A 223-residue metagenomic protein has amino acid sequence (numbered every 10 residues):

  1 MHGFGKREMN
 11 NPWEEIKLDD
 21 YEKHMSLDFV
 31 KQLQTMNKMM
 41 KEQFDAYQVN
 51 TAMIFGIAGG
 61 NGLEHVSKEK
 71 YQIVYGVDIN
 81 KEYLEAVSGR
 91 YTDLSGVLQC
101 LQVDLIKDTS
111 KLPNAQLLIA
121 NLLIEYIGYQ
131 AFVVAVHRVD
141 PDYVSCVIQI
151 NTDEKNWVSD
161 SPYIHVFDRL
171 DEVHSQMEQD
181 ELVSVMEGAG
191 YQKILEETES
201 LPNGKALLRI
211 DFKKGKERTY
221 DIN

Functional and structural regions predicted by a protein language model:
H2-Y47: Class I SAM-dependent methyltransferase Rossmann-like catalytic core, especially the SAM/SAH-binding loop
T51-D108: Class I SAM-dependent methyltransferase SAM/SAH-binding core
D108-L118: A short acidic, Gly/Pro-enriched loop at the edge of an enzyme's catalytic core that lines a small-molecule cofactor
Q116-Q130: A short SAM/SAH-binding and catalytic strip from SAM-dependent methyltransferases
D140-K155: Conserved beta-strand signature within the Rossmann-like core of class I S-adenosyl-L-methionine
N151-V173: Short, glycine-/aromatic-enriched active-site segment of Class I SAM-dependent methyltransferases
L170-G190: Short alpha-helix
L195-N223: Core SAM-dependent methyltransferase catalytic element
